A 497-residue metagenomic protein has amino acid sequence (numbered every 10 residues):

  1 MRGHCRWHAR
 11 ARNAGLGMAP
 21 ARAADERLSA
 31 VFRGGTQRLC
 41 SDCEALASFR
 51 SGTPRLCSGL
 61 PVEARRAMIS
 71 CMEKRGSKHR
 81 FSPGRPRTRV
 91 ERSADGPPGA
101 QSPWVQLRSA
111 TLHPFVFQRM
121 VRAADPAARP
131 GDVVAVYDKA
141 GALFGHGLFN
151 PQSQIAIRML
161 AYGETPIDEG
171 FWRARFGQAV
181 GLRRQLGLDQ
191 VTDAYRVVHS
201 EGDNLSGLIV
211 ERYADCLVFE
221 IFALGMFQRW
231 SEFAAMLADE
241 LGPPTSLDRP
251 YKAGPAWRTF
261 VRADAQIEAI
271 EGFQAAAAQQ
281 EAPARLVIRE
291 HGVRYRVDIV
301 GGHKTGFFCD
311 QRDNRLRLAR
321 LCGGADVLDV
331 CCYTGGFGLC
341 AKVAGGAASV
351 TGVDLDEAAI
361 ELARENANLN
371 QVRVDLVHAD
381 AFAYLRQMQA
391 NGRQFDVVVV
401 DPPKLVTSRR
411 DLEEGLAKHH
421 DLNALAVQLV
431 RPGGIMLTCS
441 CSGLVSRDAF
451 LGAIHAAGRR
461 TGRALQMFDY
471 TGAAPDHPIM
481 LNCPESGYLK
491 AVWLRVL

Functional and structural regions predicted by a protein language model:
I69-A214, P244, G254: Non-catalytic accessory regions of SAM-dependent methyltransferases
V198-E211, R229-F308, L316: Non-catalytic substrate-recognition/targeting regions of SAM-dependent transferases
G324-C331: Conserved class I S-adenosyl-L-methionine
T334-A347: Conserved SAM-binding loop of SAM-dependent methyltransferases across substrates and taxa, primarily the Class I
S349-D354: Conserved SAM-binding motif I beta-strand of class I
A358-Q394: S-adenosyl-L-methionine
H378, F395-L425, R431: Mobile active-site "lid"/loop adjacent to the S-adenosyl-L-methionine
Q394, D421, I435-L497: C-terminal catalytic and target-recognition region of SAM-dependent MTase-like enzymes, primarily methyltransferases
